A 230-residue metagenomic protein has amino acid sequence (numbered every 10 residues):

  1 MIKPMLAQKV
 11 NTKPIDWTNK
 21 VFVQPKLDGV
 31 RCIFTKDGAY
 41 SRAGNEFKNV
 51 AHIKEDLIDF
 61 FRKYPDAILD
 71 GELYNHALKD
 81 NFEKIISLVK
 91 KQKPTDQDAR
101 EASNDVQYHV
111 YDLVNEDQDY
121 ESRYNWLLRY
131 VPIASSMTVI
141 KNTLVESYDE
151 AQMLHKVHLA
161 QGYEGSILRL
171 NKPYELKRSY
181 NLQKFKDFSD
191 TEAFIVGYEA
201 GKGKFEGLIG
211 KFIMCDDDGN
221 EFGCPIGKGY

Functional and structural regions predicted by a protein language model:
M1, N142-D190: Amphipathic alpha-helical
K3, K20, D66-I68, Q107 (+4 more regions): A residue-level signal for beta-strand positions that form part of recognition/binding surfaces within mature
A7-V23, I140-G162, I195: Phosphate-interacting basic helix/loop segments used at nucleotide- and nucleic-acid interfaces
K13-S135: Covalent nucleotidyltransferase
Q24, V30-F34, G38-G71, R178-Y230: Classical nucleotidyltransferase
L73-N75, V110-N115, K141-L144, L170-K172 (+1 more regions): Short, structured patches in soluble enzyme cores that scaffold and shape functional sites
A102-S103, A160, E206: Extracellular/periplasmic catalytic domains that process cell-envelope and extracellular macromolecules
